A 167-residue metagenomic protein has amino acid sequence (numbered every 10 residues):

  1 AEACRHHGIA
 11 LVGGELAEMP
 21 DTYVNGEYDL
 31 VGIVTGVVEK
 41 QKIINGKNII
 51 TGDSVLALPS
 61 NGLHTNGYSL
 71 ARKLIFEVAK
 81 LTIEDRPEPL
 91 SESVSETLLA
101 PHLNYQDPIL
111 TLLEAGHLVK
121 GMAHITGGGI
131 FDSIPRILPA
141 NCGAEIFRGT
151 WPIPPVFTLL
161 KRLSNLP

Functional and structural regions predicted by a protein language model:
A1-H7, Y23-L30, T82, E88-L99 (+1 more regions): Glycine-/charge-enriched secondary-structure boundary and capping motifs
A1-S69: Glycine-rich anion-binding loops of enzyme active sites
K40-K42, K47-N48, K73, K80 (+3 more regions): Context-gated lysine
T51-E96: Acidic, glycine-rich loop-and-beta core segments that form the ion-binding/anion-interacting portion of active sites
